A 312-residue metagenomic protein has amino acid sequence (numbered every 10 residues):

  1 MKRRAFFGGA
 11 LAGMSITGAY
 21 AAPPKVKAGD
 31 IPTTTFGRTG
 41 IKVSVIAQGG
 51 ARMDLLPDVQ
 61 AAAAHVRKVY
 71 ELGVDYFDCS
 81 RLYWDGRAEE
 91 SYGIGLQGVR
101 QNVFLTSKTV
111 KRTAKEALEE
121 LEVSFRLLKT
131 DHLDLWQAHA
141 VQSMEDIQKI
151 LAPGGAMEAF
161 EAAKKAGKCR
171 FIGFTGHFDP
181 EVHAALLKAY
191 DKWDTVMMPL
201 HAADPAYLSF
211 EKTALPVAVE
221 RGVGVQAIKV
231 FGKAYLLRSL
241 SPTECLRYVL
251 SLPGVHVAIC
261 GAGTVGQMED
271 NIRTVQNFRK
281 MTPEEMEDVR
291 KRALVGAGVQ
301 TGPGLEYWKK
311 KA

Functional and structural regions predicted by a protein language model:
M1-V103, A159, K165: N-terminal binding-site loop/beta-alpha segment at the start of enzyme catalytic domains that lines or forms
P32, A62-V66, A88-G95, E120-S124 (+6 more regions): A general structural detector for well-ordered alpha-helical segments in enzyme core domains, enriched
S44-Q48, F77, L105-S107, W136-A138 (+4 more regions): Hydrophobic faces of well-ordered beta-strands that scaffold small-molecule active sites in alpha/beta enzyme cores
G49-V59, K108-K115, L237-R238: Active-site mouth loops of central-metabolism enzymes
L82-W84, G98-E119, H139-Q142: Structural motif corresponding to the early beta-alpha repeats
R112-Q226: Glycine/proline-rich, positively charged, aromatic-decorated active-site loop/lid region on the catalytic face
K212-A312: Structured C-terminal cap/extension of enzyme domains
